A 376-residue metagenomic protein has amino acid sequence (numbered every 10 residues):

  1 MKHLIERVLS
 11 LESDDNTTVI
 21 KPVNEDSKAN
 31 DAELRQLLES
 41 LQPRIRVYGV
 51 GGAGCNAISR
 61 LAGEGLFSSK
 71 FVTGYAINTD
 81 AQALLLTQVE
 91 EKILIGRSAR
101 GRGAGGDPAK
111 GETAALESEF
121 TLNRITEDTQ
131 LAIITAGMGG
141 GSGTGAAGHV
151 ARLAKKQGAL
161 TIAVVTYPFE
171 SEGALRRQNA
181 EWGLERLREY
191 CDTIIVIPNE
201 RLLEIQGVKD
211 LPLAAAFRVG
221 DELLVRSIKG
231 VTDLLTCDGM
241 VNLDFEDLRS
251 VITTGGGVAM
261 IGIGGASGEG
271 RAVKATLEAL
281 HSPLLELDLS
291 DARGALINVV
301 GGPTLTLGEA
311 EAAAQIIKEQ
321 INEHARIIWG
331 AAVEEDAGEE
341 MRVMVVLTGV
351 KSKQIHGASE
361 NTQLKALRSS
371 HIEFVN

Functional and structural regions predicted by a protein language model:
M1-N376: Tubulin/FtsZ superfamily GTPase core signature
